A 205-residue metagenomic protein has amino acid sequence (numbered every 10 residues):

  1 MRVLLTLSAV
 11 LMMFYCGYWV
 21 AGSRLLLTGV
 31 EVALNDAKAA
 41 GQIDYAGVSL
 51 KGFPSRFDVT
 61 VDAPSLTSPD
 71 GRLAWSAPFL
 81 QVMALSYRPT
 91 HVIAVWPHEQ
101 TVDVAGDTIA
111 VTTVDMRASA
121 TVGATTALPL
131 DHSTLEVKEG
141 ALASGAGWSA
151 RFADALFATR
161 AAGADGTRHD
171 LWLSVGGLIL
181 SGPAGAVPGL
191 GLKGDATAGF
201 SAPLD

Functional and structural regions predicted by a protein language model:
M1, M12-M13, M83, M116: Detector for methionine-enriched segments
R2-W19: Hydrophobic membrane-insertion alpha-helices, especially the h-region of bacterial N-terminal signal peptides
V3-S8, R24-L27, Q100-V102: Short N-terminal helix-initiation segments at or just after the protein's N-terminus
W19, A33, L73-W75, L80 (+2 more regions): Bulky hydrophobic/aromatic packing residues
W19-G22, S49: Generic alpha-helical secondary structure signal
G22-A39: Alpha-helical transmembrane signal-anchor/signal-peptide segments
A40-D170, S174-S181: N-terminal beta-strand/beta-hairpin edge segment
A186, L192-D205: Solvent-exposed beta-strand/coil patches in large extracellular/periplasmic or lumenal scaffold regions
